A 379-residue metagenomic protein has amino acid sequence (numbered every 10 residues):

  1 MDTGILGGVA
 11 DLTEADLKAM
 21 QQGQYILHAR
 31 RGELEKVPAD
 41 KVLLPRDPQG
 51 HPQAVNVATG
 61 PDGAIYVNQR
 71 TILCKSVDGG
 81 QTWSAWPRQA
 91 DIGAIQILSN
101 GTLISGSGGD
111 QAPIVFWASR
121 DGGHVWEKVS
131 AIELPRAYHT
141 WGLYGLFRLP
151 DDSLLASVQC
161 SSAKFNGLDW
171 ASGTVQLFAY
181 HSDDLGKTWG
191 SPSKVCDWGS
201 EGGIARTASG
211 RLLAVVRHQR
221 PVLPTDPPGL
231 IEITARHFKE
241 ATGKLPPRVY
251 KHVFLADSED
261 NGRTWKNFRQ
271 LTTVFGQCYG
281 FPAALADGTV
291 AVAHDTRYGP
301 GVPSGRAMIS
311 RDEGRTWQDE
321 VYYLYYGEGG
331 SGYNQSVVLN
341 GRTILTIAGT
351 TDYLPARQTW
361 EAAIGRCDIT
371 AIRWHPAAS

Functional and structural regions predicted by a protein language model:
M1-S379: Asp-box/BNR beta-propeller blade signature and adjacent active/binding-site loops in extracellular glycan-interacting
